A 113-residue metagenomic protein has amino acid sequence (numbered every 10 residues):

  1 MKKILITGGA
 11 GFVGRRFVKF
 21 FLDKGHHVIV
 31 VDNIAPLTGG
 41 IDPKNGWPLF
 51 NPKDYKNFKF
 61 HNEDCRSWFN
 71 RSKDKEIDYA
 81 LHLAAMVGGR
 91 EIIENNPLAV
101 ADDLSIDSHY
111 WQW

Functional and structural regions predicted by a protein language model:
M1-W113: N-terminal Rossmann-like NAD(P)+-binding domain of SDR-like oxidoreductases, especially those catalyzing
